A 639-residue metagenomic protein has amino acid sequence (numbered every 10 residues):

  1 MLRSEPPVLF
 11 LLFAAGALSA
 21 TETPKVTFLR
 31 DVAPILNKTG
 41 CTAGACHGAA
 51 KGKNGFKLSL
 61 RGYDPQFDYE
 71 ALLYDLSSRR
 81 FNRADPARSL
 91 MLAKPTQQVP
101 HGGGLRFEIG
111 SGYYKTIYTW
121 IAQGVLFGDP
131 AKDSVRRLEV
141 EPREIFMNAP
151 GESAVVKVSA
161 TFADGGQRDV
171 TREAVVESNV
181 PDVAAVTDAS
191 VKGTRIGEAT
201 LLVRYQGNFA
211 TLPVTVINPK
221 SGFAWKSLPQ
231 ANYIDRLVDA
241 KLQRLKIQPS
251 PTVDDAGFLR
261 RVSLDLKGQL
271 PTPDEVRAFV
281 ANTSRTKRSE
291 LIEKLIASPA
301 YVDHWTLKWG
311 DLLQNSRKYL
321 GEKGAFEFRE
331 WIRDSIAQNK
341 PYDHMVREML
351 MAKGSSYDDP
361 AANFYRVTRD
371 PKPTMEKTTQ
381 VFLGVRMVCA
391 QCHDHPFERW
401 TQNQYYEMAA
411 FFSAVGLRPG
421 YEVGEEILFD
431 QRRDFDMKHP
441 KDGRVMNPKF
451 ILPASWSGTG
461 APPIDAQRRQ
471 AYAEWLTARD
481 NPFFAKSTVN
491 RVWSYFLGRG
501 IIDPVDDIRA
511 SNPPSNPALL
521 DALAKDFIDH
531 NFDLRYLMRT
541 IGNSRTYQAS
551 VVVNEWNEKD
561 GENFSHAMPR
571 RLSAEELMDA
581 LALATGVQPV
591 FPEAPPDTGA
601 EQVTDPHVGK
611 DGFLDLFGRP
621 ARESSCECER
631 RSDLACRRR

Functional and structural regions predicted by a protein language model:
M1-L9: Bacterial N-terminal signal peptides that target proteins for export
L11-A20: Hydrophobic h-region of N-terminal signal peptides that target proteins for export in Gram-negative bacteria
S19-Y114, K132-S159, R168-A231, R260-R261 (+8 more regions): Solvent-exposed helix-loop boundary motif
N37-L60, T119, Q123-K132, R386-Q402 (+1 more regions): Periplasmic/extracellular electron-transfer cofactor-ligation site, primarily the c-type cytochrome heme-c attachment
F107-F127, C636-R639: Catalytic cores of secreted or luminal carbohydrate-active enzymes
K226-A300, W305-P595, D615-L616, P620-E629: Primarily short, surface-exposed interaction patches in extracytoplasmic proteins
A600-V603, E623, E627-C636: Helix-loop elements that line ligand-binding/catalytic pockets
